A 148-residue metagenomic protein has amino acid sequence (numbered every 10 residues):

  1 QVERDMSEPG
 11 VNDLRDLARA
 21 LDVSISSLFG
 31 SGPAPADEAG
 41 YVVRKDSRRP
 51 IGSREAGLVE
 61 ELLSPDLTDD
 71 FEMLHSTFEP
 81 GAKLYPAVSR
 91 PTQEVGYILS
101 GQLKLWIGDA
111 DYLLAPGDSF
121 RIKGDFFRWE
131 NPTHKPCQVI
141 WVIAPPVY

Functional and structural regions predicted by a protein language model:
Q1-P9: Recognition helix of helix-turn-helix/homeodomain-like DNA-binding domains that insert into the DNA major groove
G10-L21, I25-F29: Hydrophobic micro-packing sites on short alpha-helices
S27-A39: Short amphipathic recognition helices of helix-turn-helix/homeodomain-type DNA-binding modules
K45-P86, I143, V147: A short glycine-rich, His/Asp/Glu-containing loop-to-beta-strand
L58, L67, A115, G124-Y148: Ligand-binding loop in jelly-roll beta-barrel domains
V59, D69-L74, E94, G101 (+1 more regions): A generic structural signal for short beta-strands and their flanking turns/coil linkers
L63, G108-D125: Short acidic-glycine-tyrosine-enriched beta hairpin
P86-R90, E94-P116: A short beta-strand-loop-beta hairpin characteristic of the jelly-roll/cupin
